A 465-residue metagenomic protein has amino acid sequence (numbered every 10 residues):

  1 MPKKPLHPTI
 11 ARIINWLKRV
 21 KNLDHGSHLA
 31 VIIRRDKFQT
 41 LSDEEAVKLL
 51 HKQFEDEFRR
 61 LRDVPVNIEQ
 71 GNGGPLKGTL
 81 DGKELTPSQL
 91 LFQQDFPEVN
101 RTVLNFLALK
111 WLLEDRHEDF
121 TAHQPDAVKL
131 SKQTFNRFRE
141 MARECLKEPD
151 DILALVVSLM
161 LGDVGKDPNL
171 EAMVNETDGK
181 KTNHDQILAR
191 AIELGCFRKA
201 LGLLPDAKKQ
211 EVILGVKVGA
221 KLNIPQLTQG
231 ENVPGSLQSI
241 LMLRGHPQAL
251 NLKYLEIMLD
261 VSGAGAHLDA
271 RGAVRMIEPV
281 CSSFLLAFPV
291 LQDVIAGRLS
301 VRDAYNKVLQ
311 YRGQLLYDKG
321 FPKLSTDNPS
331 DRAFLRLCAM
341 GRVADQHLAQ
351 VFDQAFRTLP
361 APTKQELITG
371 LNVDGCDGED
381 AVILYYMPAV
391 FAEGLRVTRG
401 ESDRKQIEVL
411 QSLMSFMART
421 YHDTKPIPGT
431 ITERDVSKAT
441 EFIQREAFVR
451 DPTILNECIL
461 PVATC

Functional and structural regions predicted by a protein language model:
K4-P8, L41, E45, L49 (+8 more regions): Alpha-helix boundary/N-cap detector
P5-K180, D185: Acidic/His-rich, divalent-metal-binding segments that scaffold phosphate/diphosphate chemistry
L17-K21, K37, F54, F58 (+10 more regions): Generic secondary-structure transition motif, activating predominantly at the C-termini of alpha-helices
M141-R302, N306, N328-S415, R419 (+1 more regions): Divalent metal-dependent catalytic cores for phosphoryl transfer on phosphate-bearing substrates
G313, D318-S325, A333-A339: Ubiquitin-like/PB1-type beta-grasp interaction modules and other compact soluble beta-rich domains
R399-Y421, K425-E457, P461-V462: A positional "C-terminalness" feature that preferentially activates on distal terminal regions of long, nucleic
